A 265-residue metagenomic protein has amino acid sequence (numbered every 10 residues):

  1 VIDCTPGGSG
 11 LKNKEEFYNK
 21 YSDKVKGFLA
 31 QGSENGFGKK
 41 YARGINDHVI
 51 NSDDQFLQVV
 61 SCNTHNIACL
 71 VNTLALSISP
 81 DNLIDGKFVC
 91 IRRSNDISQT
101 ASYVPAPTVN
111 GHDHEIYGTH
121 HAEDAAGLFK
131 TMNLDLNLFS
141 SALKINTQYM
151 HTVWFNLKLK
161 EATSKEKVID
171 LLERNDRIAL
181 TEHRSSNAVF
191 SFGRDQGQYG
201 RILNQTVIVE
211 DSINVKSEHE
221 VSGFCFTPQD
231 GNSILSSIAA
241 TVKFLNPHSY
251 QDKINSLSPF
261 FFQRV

Functional and structural regions predicted by a protein language model:
V1-S98, K243, H248-Q263: N-terminal Rossmann-like NAD(P) cofactor-binding subdomain of oxidoreductases, focused on the glycine-rich
R43, V71-N72, T100-Y103, V153-W154 (+3 more regions): Surface-exposed beta-strand edges and their flanking turn/coil or helix-capping segments
A68-A75, T119-A126, E166-I169, I234-V242: Predominant activation on well-ordered alpha-helical scaffold segments within soluble catalytic domains
N82-G231: C-terminal substrate-binding/catalytic lobe of Rossmann-fold NAD(P)-dependent oxidoreductases
N175-S185, S249-K253, F261-V265: Short, cationic low-complexity segments
H219-D252: Long, low-complexity C-terminal extensions of enzymes
